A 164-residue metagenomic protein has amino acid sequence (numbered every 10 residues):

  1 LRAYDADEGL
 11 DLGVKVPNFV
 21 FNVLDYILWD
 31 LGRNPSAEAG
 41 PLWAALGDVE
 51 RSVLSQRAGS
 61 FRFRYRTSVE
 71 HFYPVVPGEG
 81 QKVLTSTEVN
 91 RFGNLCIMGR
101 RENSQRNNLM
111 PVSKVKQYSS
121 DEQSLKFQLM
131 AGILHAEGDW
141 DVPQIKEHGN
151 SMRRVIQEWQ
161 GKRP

Functional and structural regions predicted by a protein language model:
L1-E88, F92, I97-Q105: Intrinsically disordered, low-complexity N-proximal targeting/linker segments that flank membranes
V89-R91, L95-P164: Long, cytosolic, alpha-helical-rich C-terminal regions that act as interaction/scaffolding modules
